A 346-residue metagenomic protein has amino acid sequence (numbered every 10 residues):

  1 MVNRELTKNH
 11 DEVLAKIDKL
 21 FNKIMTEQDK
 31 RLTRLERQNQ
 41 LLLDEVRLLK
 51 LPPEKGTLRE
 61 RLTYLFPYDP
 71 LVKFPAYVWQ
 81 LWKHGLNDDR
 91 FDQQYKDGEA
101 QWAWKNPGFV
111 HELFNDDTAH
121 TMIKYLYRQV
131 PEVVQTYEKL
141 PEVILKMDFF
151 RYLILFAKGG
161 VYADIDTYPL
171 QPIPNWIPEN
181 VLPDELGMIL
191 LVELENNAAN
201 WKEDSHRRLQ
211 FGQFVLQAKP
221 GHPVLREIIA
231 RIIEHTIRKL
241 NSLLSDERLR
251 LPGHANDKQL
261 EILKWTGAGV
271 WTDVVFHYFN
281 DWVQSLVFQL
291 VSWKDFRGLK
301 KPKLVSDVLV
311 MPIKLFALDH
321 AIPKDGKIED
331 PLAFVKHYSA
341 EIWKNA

Functional and structural regions predicted by a protein language model:
M1-M147, A163-A346: Glycosyltransferase-associated regions of secretory-pathway enzymes, highlighting luminal stem/catalytic domains
D148-G160: Small-residue hinge/turn detector
